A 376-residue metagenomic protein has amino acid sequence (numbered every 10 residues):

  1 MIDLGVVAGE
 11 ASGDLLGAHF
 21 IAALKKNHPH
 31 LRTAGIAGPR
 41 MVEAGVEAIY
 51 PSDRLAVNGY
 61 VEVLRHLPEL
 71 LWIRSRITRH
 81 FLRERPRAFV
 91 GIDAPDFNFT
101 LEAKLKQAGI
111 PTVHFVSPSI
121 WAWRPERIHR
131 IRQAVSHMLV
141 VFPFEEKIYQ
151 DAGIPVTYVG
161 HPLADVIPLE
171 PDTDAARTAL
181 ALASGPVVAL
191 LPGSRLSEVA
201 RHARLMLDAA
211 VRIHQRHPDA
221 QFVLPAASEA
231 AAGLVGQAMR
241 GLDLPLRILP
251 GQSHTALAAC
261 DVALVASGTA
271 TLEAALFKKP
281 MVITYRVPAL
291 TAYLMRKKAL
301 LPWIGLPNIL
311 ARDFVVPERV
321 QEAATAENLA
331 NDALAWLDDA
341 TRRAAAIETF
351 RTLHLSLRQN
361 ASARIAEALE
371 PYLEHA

Functional and structural regions predicted by a protein language model:
M1-A376: Nucleotide-activated sugar donor-binding and catalytic core shared by glycosyltransferases and related lipid-linked
